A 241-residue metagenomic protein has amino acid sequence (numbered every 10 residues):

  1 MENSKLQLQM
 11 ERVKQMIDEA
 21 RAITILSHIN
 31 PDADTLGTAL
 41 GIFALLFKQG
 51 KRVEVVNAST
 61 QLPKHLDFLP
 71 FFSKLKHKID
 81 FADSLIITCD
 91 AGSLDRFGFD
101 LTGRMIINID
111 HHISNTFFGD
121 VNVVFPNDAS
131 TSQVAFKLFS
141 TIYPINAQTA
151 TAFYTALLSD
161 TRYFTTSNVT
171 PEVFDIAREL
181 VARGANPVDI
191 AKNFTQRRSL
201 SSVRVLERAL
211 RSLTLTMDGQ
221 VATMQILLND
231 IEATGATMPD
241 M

Functional and structural regions predicted by a protein language model:
M1-E11, D95-F97, T102-G103, F117 (+1 more regions): An acidic intrinsically disordered interaction segment
E2-N30, G37-D67, A82-D83, R162-M241: Hydrophobic helix-and-loop "lid/oligomerization" segment in the mid-to-C-terminal part of catalytic domains
D32, I42, L66, I87 (+3 more regions): Divalent metal-coordination and catalytic microenvironments
T35, A39, F97, F117-F118 (+1 more regions): Active-site-proximal flexible loops/turns
I42-F43, G103-I106, V124-F125, D175: Glycine-rich, phosphate-binding/catalytic loops in enzymes
P70-V121: Active-site cofactor/cluster-binding pocket
H112-A177: Short alpha-helices
